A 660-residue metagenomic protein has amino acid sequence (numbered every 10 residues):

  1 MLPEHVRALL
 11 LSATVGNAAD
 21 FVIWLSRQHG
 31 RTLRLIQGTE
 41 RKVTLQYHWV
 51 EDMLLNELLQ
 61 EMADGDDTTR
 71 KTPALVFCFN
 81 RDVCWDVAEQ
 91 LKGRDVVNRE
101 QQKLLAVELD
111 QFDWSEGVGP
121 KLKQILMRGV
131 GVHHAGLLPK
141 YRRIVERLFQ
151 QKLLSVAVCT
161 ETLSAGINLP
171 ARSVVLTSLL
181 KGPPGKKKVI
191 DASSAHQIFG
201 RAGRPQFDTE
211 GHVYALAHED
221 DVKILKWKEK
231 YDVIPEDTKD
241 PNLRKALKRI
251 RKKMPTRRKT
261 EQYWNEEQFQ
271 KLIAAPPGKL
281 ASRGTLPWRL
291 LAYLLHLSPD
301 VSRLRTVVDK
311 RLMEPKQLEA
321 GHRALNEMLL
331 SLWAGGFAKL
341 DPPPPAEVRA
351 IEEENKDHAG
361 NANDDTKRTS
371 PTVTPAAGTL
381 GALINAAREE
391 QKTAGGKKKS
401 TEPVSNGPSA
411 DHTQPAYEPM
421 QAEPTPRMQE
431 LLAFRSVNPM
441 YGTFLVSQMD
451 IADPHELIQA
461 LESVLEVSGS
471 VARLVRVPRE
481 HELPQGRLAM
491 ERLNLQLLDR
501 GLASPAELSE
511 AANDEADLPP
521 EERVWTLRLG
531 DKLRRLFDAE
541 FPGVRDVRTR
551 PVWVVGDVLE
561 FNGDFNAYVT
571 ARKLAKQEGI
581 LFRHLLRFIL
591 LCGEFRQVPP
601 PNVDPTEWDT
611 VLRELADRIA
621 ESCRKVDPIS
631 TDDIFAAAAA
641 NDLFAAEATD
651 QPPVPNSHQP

Functional and structural regions predicted by a protein language model:
L2-A19: Conserved helicase ATPase motor motifs in RecA-like P-loop NTPase domains
H5-L9, P73, L153-V156: Loop/turn-to-beta-strand initiation segments
T14-A18, E40-T44, V50, N80-C84 (+5 more regions): Conserved nucleotide-binding/hydrolysis micro-motifs of P-loop NTPases
D20-Q90, G131: Conserved interdomain linker/interface between the two RecA-like ATPase lobes of SF2 helicase motors
D82-V156, P184-S193: Conserved C-terminal RecA-like helicase domain
G131, Q151, K245-P660: Non-catalytic terminal extensions of ATP-dependent helicases
V156, L163-L179, H212-A215: A short beta-strand element within the Helicase C-terminal
L180, D191-E229: Conserved segment of the helicase C-terminal RecA-like domain
